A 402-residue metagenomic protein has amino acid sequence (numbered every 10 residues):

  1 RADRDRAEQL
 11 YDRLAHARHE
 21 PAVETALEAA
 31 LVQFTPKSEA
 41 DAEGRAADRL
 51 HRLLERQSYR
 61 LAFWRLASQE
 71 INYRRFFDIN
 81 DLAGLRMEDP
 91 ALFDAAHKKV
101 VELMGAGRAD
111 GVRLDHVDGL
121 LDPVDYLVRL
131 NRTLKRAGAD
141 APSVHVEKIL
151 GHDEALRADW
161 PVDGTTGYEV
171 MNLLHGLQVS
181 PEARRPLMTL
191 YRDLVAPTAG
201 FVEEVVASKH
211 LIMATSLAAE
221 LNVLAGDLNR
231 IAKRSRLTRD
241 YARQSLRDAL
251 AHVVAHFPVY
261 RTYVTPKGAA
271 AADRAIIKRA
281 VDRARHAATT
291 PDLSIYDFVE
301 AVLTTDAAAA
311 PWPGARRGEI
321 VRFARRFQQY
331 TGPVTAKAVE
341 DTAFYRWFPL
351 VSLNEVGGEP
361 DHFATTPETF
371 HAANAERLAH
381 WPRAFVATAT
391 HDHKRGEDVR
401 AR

Functional and structural regions predicted by a protein language model:
R1-G111, D118-R402: Alpha-amylase-like alpha-glycosidases and glucanotransferases acting on alpha-linked glucans and related
